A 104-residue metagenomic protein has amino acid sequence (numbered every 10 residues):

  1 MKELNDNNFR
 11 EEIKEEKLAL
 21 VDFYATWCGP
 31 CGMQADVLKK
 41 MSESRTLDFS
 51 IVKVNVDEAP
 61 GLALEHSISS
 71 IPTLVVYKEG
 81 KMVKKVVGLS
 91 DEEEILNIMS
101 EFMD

Functional and structural regions predicted by a protein language model:
K2-L18: A short beta-strand-turn-helix
E11-E12, L62, I98: CheY-like receiver
K17, Y24-W27, S70: Short pre-active-site segment immediately N-terminal to redox-active cysteine/selenocysteine motifs in thiol-based
L20-V21, I51, L74: Hydrophobic beta-strand anchors of alpha/beta hydrolase catalytic cores
G32-R45: Typically the conserved alpha-helix immediately C-terminal to a functionally engaged Cys/Sec in thioredoxin-like
N55-D57: Conserved acidic residues
P60, H66-V75: Structural micro-motif
K78-D104: Non-catalytic, surface beta->alpha helical segment in thiol-disulfide oxidoreductase systems
